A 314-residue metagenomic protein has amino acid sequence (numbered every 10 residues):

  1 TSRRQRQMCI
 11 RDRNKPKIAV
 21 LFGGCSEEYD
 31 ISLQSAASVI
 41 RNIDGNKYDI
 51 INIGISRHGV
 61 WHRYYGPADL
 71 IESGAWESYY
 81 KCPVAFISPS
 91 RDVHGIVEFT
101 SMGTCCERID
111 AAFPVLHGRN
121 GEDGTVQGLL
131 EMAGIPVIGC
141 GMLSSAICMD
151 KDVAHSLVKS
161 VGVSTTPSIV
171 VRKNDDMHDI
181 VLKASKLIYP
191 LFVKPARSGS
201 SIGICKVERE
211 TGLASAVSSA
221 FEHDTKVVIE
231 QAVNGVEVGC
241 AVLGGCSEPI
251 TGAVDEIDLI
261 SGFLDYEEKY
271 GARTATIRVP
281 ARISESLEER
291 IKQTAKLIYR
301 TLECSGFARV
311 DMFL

Functional and structural regions predicted by a protein language model:
T1-D12: Single conserved hydrophobic/aromatic residue that forms the stacking wall/gate of nucleotide- or nucleobase-binding
R11-I138, M142-L143, I147-M149, V153 (+2 more regions): ATP-binding N-terminal substructure of ATP-dependent carboxylate-amine bond-forming enzymes
R13-P16, F22-C25, G162, R282-L314: ATP-dependent carboxylate activation and anion-phosphoryl transfer catalytic cores that bind Mg-ATP to form
N14-F22, S26-E27, Q34, M102-C106 (+2 more regions): Active-site nucleotide/adenylate-binding loops and adjacent lid/helix of ATP-dependent enzymes
P136-C140, T165, I250-T251: Short hydrophobic/aromatic-enriched beta-strand-loop microsegments
E208-Q293, L314: Phosphate-binding site of ATP-dependent enzymes
